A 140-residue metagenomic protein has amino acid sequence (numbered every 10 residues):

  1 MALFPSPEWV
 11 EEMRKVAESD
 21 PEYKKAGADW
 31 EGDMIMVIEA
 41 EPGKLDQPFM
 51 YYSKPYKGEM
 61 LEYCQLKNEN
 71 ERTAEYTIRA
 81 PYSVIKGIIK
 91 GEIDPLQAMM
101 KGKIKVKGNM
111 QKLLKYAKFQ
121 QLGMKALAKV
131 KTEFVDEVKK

Functional and structural regions predicted by a protein language model:
M1-K140: Feature captures hydrophobic
